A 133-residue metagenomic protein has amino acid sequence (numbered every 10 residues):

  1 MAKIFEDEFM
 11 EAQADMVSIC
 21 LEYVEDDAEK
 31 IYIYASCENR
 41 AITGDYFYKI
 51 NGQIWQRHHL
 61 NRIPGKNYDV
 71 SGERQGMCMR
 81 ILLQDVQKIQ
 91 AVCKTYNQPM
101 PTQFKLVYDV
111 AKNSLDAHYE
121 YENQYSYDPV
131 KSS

Functional and structural regions predicted by a protein language model:
M1-Q103, V107-S133: Contiguous interface-forming segments/domains that mediate binding rather than catalysis
